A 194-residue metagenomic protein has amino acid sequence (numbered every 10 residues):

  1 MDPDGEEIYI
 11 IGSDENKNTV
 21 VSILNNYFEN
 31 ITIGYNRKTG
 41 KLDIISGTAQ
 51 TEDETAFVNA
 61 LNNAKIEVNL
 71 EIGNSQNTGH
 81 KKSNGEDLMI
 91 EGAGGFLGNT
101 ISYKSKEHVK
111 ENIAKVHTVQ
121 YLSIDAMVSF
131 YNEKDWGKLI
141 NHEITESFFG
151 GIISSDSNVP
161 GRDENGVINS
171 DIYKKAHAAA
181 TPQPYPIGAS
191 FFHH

Functional and structural regions predicted by a protein language model:
M1-G98: Intrinsically disordered, compositionally biased low-complexity regions
D2, H142-E143: Acidic active-site catalytic centers that drive phospho-/nucleotidyl reactions and related ester hydrolyses
Y9, V119-Y121, A179: Generic structural signal for residues positioned in beta-strands
Y9-S13, S129, N169: Generic alpha-helical structural element
V21, K138-N141, H177: Extracytoplasmic/secreted envelope proteins and their assembly/folding machinery, especially bacterial periplasmic
N30, K41, V58, G85-D87 (+10 more regions): Intrinsically disordered, low-complexity regions
N69-G137, I144-G151: Active-site scaffold of zinc-dependent metalloenzymes
K134, F149-H194: Active-site or metal-binding loop neighborhoods of secreted/extracellular toxin and effector enzymes
